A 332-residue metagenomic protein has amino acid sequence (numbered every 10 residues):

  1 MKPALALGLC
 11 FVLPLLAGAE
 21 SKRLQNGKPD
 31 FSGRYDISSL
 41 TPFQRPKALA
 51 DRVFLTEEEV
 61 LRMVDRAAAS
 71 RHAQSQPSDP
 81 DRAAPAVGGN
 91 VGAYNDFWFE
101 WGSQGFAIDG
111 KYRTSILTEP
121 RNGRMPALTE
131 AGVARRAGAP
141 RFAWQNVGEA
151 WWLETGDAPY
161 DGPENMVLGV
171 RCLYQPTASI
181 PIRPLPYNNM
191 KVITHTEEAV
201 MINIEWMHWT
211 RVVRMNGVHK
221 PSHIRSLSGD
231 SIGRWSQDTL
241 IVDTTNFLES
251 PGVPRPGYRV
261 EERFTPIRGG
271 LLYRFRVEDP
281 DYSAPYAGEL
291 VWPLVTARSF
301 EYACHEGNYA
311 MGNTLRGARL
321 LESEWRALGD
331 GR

Functional and structural regions predicted by a protein language model:
M1-A4: Positively charged n-region of N-terminal signal peptides that target proteins for export
A6-P14: Bacterial N-terminal signal peptides
A19-R332: PEST-like low-complexity, intrinsically disordered acidic/proline/serine-rich tracts that flank trafficking/processing
